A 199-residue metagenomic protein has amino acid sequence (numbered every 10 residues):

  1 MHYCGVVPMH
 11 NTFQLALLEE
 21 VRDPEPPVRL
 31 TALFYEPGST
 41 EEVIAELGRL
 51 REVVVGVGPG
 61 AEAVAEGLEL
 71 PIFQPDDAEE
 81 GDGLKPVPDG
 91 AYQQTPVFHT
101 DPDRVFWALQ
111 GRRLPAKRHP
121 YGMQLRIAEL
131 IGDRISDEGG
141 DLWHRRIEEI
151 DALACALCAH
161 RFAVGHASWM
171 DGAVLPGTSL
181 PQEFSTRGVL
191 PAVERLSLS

Functional and structural regions predicted by a protein language model:
M1-S199: RNase H-like (RuvC/DEDD) metal-dependent nuclease/polynucleotide-processing core
